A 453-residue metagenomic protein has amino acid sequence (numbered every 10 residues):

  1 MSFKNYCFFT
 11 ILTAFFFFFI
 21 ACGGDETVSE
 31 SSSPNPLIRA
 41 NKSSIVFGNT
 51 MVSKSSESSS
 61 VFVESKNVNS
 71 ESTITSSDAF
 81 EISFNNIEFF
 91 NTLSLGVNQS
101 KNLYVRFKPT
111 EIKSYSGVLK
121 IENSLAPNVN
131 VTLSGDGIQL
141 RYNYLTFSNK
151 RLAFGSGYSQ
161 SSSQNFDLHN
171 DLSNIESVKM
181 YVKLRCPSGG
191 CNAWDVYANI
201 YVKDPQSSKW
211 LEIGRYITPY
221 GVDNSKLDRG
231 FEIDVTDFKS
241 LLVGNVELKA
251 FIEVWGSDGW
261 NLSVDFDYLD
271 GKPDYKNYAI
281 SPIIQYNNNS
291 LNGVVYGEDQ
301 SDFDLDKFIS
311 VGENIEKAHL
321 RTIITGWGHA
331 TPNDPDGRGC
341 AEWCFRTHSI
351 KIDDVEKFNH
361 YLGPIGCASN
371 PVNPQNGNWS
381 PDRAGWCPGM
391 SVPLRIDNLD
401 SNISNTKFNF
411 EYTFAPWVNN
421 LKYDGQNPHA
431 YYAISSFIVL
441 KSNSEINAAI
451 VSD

Functional and structural regions predicted by a protein language model:
M1-I11: Bacterial N-terminal signal peptides that target proteins for export
T10-F18: Bacterial N-terminal signal peptides
F17-A40, S134-I138: Bacterial Sec-dependent N-terminal signal peptides
P34-N41, N67-Y104: Surface-exposed binding patches on compact interaction domains or structured appendages
R39-M51: Short, solvent-exposed loop/edge segments of extracellular or virion-exposed proteins
S53-V61, K101, T110-L119: Short, solvent-exposed loop/turn segments enriched in Ser/Thr/Gly
K113-G137: Terminal connector regions
D136-D453: Extracellular/secretory-pathway and virion-surface proteins
